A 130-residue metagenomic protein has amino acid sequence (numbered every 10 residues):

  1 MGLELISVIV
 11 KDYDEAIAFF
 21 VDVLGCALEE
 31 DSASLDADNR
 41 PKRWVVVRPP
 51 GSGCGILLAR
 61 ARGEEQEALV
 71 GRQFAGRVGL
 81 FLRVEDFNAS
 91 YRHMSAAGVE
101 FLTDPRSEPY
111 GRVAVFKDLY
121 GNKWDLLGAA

Functional and structural regions predicted by a protein language model:
M1-G2, R72-R77, S107-E108: Short glycine-enriched loop/turn motifs at secondary-structure junctions
M1-I17, V78-L80, A130: N-terminal beta-strand motif that seeds the catalytic metal site of vicinal oxygen chelate
L5-V8, R43, L82, Y91-A130: Vicinal oxygen chelate
S7-C54: Core segments of cupin and vicinal oxygen chelate
D12-Y13, E85-N88: Helix N-cap motif at beta-to-alpha junctions
F19, N88-H93: Short amphipathic alpha-helices within nucleic acid-binding modules
P50-G55, R62-Q66, F87-N88: Short, charged/polar surface micro-motifs in flexible loops or helix N-caps
E67-G71: A short, polar/proline- and glycine-enriched secondary-structure boundary/capping micro-motif
